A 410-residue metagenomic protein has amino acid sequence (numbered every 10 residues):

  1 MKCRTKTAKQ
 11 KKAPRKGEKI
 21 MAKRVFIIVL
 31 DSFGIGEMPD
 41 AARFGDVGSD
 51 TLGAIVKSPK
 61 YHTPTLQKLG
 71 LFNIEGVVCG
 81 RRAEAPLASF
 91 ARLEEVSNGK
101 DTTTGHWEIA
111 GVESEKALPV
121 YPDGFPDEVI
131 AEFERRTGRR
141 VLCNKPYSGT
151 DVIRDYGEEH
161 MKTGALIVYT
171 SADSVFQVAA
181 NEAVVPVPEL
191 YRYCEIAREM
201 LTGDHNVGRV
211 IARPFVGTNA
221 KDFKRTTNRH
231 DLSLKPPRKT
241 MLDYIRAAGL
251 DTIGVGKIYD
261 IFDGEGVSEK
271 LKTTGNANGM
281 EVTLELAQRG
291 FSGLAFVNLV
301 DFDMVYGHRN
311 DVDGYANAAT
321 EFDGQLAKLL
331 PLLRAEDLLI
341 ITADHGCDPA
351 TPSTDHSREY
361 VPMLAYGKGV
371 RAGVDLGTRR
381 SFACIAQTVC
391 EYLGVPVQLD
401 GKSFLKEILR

Functional and structural regions predicted by a protein language model:
K2-R410: Feature captures the catalytic ectodomains and active-site-proximal regions of enzymes that hydrolyze or transfer
